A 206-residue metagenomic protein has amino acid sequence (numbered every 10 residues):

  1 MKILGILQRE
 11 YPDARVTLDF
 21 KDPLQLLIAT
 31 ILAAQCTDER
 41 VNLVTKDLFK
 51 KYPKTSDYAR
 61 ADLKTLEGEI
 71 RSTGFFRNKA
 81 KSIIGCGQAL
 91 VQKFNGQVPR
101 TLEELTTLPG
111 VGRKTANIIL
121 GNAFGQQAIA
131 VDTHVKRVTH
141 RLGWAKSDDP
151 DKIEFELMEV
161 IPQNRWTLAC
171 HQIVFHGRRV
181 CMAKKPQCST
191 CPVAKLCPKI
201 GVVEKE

Functional and structural regions predicted by a protein language model:
M1-E206: Catalytic cores of DNA base-excision repair glycosylases
